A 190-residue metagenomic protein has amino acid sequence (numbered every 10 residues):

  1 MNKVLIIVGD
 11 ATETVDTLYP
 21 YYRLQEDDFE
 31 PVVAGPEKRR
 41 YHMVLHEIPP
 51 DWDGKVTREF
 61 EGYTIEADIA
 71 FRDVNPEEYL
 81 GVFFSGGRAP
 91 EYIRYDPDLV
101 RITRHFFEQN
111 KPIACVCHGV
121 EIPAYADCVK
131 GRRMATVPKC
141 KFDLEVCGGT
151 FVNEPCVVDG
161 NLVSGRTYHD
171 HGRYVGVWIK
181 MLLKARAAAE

Functional and structural regions predicted by a protein language model:
M1-Q109, I122-R133, K141-E190: Extended, subdomain-level signal for the structured scaffold at the beginning of enzyme domains
I113-A114, M134: A short beta-strand/loop micro-motif in the catalytic core of glycosyltransferases that engages the nucleotide-sugar
C115-G119: Short, thiol/selenol-centered motifs that function as redox-active sites or metal-ligating centers
